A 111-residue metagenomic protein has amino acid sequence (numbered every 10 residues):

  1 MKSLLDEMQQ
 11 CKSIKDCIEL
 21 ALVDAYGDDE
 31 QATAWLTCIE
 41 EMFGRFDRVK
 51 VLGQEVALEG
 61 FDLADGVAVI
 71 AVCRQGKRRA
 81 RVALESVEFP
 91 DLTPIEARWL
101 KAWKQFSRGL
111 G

Functional and structural regions predicted by a protein language model:
M1-F46: Mixed-charge, Lys/Arg-rich low-complexity intrinsically disordered regions
S3-L4, A21, A97-G111: Long, low-complexity intrinsically disordered regions
D47-A57: Short coil-to-beta-strand transition motifs
V51-G53, Q75-R79: Glycine-centered tight beta-turn/hairpin loop motif at sheet-sheet or coil-to-beta transitions
E59-F61: Residue-level recognition of beta-strand microenvironments
D65-V72: Short aromatic-glycine-enriched beta-strand elements
R78-E88: A short macromolecule-binding patch
